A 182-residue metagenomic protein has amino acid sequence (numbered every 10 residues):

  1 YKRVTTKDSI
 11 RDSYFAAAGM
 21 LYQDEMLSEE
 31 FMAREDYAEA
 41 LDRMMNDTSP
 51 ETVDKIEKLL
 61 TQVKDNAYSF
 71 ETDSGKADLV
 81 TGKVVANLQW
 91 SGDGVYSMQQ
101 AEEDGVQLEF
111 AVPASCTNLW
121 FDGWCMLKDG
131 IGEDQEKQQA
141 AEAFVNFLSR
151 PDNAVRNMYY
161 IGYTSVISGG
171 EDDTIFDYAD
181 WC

Functional and structural regions predicted by a protein language model:
Y1-S74, D78-K83: Extracytoplasmic ligand-binding site segments that recognize negatively charged/polar headgroups
D8, L88, L148: Conserved residues at beta->alpha junctions
D8, S91, I161: Short secondary-structure boundary segments
R11, T117, T164: Residue-level detector of flexible, active-site-proximal loop/helix-junction positions within diverse enzyme catalytic
A16-A17, Q99, V155-Y160: Short, solvent-exposed loop/turn and secondary-structure capping segments
D54, K58-T61, A77, T81 (+3 more regions): Solvent-exposed, polar/charged alpha-helical surfaces in well-ordered, non-transmembrane soluble domains, broadly
D65-E133: Extracytoplasmic/periplasmic substrate-binding proteins
W124-C182: Mature extracytoplasmic/periplasmic domains
